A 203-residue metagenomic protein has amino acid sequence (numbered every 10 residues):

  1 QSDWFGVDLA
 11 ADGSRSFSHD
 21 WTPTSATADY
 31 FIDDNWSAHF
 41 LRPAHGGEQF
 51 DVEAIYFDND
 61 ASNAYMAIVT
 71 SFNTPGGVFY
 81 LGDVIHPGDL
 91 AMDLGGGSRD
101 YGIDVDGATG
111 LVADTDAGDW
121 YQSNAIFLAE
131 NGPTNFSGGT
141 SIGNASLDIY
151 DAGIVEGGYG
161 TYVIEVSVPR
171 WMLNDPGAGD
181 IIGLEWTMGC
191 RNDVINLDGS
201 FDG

Functional and structural regions predicted by a protein language model:
Q1-L9, G96-G102, Y159, W171-G203: Acidic/polar low-complexity flexible segments
D3-T22, S37-N124: Surface-exposed, glycine/proline- and aromatic-rich loop segments on solvent-exposed faces across compartments
G6-D8, S14-T22, Y56, F127 (+6 more regions): Ser/Thr- (and often Asn-) enriched beta-sheet segments in non-cytosolic proteins
T27-F50, G132-T140: Short, solvent-exposed secondary-structure boundary motifs
F50-E53, V166-W171: Short alpha-helical segments and helix-capping/turn motifs at coil-helix boundaries
A61-N63, I85-P87, Y159-V163, G179-I181: A general secondary-structure signal for short beta-strands and their flanking turns/coil in non-transmembrane regions
M66, L90, I164-P169, L184: Residue-level detector of buried hydrophobic side-chain packing in well-ordered secondary-structure elements
T109-T161: Short helix-loop boundary/capping segments
